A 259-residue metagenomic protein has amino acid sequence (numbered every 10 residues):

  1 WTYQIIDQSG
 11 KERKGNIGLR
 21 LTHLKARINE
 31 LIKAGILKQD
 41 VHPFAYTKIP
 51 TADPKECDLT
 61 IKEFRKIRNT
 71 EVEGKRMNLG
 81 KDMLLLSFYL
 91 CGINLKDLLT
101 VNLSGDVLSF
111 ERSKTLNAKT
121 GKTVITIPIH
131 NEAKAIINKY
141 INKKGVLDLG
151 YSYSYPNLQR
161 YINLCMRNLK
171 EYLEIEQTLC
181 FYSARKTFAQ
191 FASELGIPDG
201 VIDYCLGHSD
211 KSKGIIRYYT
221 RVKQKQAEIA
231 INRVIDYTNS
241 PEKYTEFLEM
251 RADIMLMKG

Functional and structural regions predicted by a protein language model:
D7-P43, C91-I93: N-terminal DNA-binding recognition helix of tyrosine site-specific recombinases/integrases
K14, Q39-L95: Basic, Lys/Arg- and aromatic-enriched nucleic-acid-binding interface segment
N29-K38, S87-V107, G200: Short, charged phosphate-coordinating catalytic segments
D58, K114-N117, L206-S240, M255: Catalytic-site neighborhood detector that most strongly recognizes the C-terminal catalytic loop/helix of tyrosine
N69, E73-G74, N163-Y204, H208: Short, basic (Lys/Arg/His-rich) helix/loop patches that form interaction surfaces in the mid-to-C-terminal regions
T100-I136: Conserved tyrosine-mediated DNA breakage-rejoining catalytic core shared by Y-recombinases
L103-S109, E176-Q177, I197-Y218, P241-E249: Short, polar N-cap/turn motifs at the start of nucleic acid-interacting alpha helices
H130-E176: Active-site/catalytic core of tyrosine-dependent DNA strand-transfer enzymes
